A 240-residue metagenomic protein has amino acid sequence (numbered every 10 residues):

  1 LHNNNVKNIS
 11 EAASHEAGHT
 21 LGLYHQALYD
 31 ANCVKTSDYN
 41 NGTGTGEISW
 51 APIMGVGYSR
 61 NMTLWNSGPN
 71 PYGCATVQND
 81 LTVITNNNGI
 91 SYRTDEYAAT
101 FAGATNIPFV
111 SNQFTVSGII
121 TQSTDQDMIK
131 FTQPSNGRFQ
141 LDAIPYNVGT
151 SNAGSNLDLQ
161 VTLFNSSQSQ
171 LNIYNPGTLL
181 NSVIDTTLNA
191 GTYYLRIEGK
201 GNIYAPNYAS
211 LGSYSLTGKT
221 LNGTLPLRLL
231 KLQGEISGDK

Functional and structural regions predicted by a protein language model:
L1-N32: Active-site-proximal segment of zinc-dependent metalloprotease catalytic domains
T20, P52-V56, R196: Structural recognition of the beta-strand scaffold that forms the well-ordered cores of secreted hydrolase catalytic
Q26-E47: Post-HEXXH active-site segment of zinc metalloproteases
N41-T76: Post-HExxH zinc-binding segment in Zn-dependent metallohydrolases
G57, Y72-P108, I129, S151-Q170 (+1 more regions): C-terminal edge strands of extracellular/lumenal beta-sandwich accessory domains
F109-Q140, L179-V183, Y194, S215-T217: Non-catalytic, beta-strand-enriched accessory regions in extracellular/secretory proteins and membrane protein
G137-A153, I203-Y204: Short amphipathic, basic-aromatic surface patches that mediate peripheral association with negatively charged
T224-K240: Pro/Thr/Ser/Gly-rich low-complexity, intrinsically disordered linker/stalk tracts
